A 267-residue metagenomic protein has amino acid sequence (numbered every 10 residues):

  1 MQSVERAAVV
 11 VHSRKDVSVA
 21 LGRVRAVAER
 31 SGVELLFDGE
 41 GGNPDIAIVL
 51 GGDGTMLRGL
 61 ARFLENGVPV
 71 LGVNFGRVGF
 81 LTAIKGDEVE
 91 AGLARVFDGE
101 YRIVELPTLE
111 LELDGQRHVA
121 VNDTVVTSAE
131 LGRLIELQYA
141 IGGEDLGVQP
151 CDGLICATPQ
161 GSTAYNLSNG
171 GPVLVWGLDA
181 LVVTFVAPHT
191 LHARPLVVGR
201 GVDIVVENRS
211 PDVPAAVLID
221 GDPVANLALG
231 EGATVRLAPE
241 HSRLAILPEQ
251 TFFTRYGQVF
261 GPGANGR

Functional and structural regions predicted by a protein language model:
M1-I46, L50, R58, R62 (+2 more regions): ATP/NTP phosphate-donor binding region
H12, I48, N74, T124 (+1 more regions): A residue-level signal for conserved active-site and pocket-lining positions in enzyme catalytic cores
V19, R58-L60, T82, N166-S168 (+1 more regions): Short glycine-/acidic-enriched loop or helix-start segments at secondary-structure transitions that form or flank
V49-L50, T55-V78, T82-K85: Glycine-rich phosphate/dinucleotide-binding loop and adjoining beta-alpha-beta core of small-molecule
L64-V68, G86-A91, G170-D179: A glycine- and small-aliphatic-rich helix-loop capping segment at beta-alpha/alpha-beta transitions that lines
F80-G153: Catalytic core of DAGKc-family lipid kinases
H118, V126, L131, G142-D145 (+1 more regions): ATP/nucleoside-binding phosphotransfer catalytic cores, i.e., glycine-rich phosphate-binding loops
L134, V148-H192: Gly/Ser/Thr-rich active-site loops/lids in small-molecule metabolic enzymes that frequently grip phosphoryl groups
